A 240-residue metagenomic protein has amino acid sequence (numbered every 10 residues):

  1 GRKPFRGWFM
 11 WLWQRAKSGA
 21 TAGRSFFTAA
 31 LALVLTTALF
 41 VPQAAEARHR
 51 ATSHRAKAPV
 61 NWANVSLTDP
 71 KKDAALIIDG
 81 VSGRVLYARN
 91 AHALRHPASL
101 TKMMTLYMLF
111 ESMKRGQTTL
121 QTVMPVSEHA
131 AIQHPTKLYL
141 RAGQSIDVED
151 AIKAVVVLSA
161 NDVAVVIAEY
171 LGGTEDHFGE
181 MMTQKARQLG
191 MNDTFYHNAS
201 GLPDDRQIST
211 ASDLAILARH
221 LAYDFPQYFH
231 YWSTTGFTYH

Functional and structural regions predicted by a protein language model:
G1-A74: N-terminal secretory targeting signals
G1-F5, A160, G236-H240: Short intrinsically disordered, low-complexity coil segments enriched in acidic
G7, T28, P42, R89 (+4 more regions): Intrinsically disordered, low-complexity regions enriched in small/polar residues
F40-V41, S112, D147, H240: Proteins with a high burden of low-complexity, intrinsically disordered sequence enriched in S/T/G/P/A and R, requiring
A47-S212, R219-F225: Active-site-adjacent loops and short helices of periplasmic peptidoglycan-processing enzymes
D213-H240: Extracytoplasmic
